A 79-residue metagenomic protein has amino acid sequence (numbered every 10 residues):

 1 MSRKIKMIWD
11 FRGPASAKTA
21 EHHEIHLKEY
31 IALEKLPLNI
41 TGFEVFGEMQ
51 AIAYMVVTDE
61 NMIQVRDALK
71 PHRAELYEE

Functional and structural regions predicted by a protein language model:
S2-E79: Long, contiguous binding/interaction regions
